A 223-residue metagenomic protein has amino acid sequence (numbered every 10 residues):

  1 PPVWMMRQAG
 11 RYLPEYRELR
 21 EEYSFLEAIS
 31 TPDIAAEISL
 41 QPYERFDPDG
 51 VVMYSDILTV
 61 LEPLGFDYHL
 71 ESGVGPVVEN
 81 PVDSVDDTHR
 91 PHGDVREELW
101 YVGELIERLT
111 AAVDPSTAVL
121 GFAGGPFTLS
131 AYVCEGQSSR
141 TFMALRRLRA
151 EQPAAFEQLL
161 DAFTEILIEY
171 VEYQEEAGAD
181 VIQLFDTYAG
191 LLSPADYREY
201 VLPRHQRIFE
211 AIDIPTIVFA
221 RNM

Functional and structural regions predicted by a protein language model:
P1-S72, Q206-R207: N-terminal basic, low-complexity leaders that serve as flexible interaction/assembly modules and, when applicable, as
R11-E15, E79, A144-R146, V201: A broad, low-specificity signal for short, low-complexity segments enriched in glycine/proline and polar/charged
E21-F25, V85-V95, R149-Q158: Short glycine/proline- and acidic residue-enriched helix-loop micro-motifs that form flexible lids or anion-recognition
D33-E37, P81-D87, R149-A155, D213-I214: Short C-terminal domain-edge/linker segments immediately following a structured domain
I57-V60, G75-P76, S84-V85, P126-T128: A short acidic, glycine/proline-enriched capping/turn motif at secondary-structure boundaries, especially helix N-cap
F66-P81, Y132-L145: Short, flexible, mixed-charge acidic loops at enzyme active sites
G73-A112: A gly/proline- and charged-residue-enriched helix-loop-helix capping module
E98-M223: Active-site loop segments of alpha/beta catalytic cores
